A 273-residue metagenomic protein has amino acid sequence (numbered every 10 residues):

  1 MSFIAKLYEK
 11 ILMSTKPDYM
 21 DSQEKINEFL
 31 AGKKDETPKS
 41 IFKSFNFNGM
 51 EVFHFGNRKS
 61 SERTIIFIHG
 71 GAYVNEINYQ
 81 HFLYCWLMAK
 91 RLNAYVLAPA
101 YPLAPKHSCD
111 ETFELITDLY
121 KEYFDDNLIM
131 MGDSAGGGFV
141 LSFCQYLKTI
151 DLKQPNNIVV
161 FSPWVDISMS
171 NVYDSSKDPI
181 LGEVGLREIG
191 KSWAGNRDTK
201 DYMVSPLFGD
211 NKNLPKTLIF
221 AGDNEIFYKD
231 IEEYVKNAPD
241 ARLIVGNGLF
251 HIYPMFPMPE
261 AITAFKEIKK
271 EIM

Functional and structural regions predicted by a protein language model:
M1-N57: A glycine/proline-hinged amphipathic helix-loop "lid/cap" segment that gates access to hydrophobic ligand pockets
E51, S60-M273: Alpha/beta-hydrolase superfamily serine-hydrolase fold, recognizing
